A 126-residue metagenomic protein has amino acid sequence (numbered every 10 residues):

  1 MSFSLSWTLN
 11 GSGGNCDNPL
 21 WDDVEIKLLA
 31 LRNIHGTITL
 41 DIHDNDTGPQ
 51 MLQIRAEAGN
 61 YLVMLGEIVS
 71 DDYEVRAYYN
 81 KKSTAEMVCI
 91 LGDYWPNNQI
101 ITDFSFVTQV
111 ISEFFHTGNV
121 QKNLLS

Functional and structural regions predicted by a protein language model:
M1-N33, D44-P49, N60, M64-S126: Acidic, proline/glycine-rich low-complexity IDRs
G36-I42: A short, Trp-centered hydrophobic/proline-enriched beta-strand micro-motif
